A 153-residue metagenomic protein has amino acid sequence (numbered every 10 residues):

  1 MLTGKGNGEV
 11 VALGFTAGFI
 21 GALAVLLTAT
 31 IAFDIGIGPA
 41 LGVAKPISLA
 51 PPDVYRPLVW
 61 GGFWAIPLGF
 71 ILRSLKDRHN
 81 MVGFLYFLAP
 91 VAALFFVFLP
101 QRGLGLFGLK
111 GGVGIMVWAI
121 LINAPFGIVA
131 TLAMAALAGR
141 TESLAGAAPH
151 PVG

Functional and structural regions predicted by a protein language model:
M1-G153: Juxtamembrane/disordered regions of integral membrane proteins
